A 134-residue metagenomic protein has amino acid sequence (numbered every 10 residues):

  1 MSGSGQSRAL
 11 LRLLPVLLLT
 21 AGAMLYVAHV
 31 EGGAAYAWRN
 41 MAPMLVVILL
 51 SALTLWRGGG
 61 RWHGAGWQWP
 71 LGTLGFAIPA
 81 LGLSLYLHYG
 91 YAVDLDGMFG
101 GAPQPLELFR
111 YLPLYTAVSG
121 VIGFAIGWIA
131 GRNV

Functional and structural regions predicted by a protein language model:
M1-L49: N-terminal signal-anchor transmembrane alpha-helix
L11-L19, G66-Y86: Transmembrane alpha-helical segments of multi-pass membrane proteins
L11-R12, R39-V46, W67, G75-F76 (+2 more regions): Hydrophobic alpha-helical transmembrane segments of integral membrane proteins, especially lipid-exposed positions
L13, P113-V134: Membrane-water interface at the C-terminal end of transmembrane alpha helices
T20, M24, P79-L83, S119-G123: Alpha-helical transmembrane segments of multipass membrane proteins
V30-M41, L81-P113: Interfacial non-cytosolic loop connecting adjacent transmembrane helices
M44-T73: Canonical alpha-helical transmembrane segments
T54, G58, Y86, I122-A130: Alpha-helical membrane-inserting segments
